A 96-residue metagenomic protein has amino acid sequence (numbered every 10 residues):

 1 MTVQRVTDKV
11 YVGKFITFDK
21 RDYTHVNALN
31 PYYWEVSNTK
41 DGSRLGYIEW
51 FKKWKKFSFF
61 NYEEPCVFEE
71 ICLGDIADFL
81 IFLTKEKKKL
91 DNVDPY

Functional and structural regions predicted by a protein language model:
M1-F15, D22-Y23, W50-Y96: Mixed-charge, Lys/Arg-enriched low-complexity segments
M1-R5, N27-E35: Short, hydrophobic/aromatic-rich segments at coil-to-beta transitions
S37-T39: A generic structural motif
G46-I48: Parallel beta-helix/beta-solenoid repeats that form elongated, surface-exposed shafts/blades used for receptor binding
